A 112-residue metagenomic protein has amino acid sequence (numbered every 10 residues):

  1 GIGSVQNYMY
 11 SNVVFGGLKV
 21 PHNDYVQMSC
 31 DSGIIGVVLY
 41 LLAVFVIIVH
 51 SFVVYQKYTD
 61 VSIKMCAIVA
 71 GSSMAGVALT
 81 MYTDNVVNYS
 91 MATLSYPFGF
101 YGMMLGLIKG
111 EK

Functional and structural regions predicted by a protein language model:
G1, V37-L39, K112: Extended hydrophobic-aromatic, low-complexity segments
G1-S32: Long extracytoplasmic/lumenal interhelical loops at the membrane interface of multi-pass membrane proteins
N7-M9, L39-L42, S90: Generic hydrophobic alpha-helical membrane-span motif
Y10-N12, L42-F45, E111: N-terminal low-complexity, intrinsically disordered patches enriched in charged
G17-V20, L42-A43, Y58-S62, F100-M104: Short, structured secondary-structure boundary patches
D24, M28-I34, I47, M74-A78 (+1 more regions): Generic recognition of well-ordered alpha-helical segments
S32-A75: Hydrophobic transmembrane alpha-helices and their immediate junctions
A67-K112: Transmembrane alpha-helices of multi-pass inner-membrane enzymes
